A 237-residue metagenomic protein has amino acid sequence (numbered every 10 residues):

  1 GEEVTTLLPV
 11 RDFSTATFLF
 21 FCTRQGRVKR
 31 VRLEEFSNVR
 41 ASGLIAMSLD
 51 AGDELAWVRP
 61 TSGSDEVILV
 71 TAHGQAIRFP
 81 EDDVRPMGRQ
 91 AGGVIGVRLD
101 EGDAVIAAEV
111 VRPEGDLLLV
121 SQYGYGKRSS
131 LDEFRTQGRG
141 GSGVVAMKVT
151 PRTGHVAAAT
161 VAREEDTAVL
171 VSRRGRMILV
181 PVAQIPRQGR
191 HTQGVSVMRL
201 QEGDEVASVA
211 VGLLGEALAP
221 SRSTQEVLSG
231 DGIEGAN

Functional and structural regions predicted by a protein language model:
G1-N237: Short, structured "edge-of-domain" segments at secondary-structure transitions
